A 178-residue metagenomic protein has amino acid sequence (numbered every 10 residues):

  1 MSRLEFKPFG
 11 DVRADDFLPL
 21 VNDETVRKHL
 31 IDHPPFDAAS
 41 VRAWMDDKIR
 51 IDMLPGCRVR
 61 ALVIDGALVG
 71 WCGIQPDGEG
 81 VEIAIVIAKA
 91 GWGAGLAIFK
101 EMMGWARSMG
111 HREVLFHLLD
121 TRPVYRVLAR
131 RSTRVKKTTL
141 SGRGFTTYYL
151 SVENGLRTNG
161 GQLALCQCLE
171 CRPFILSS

Functional and structural regions predicted by a protein language model:
M1-D15, P19-D23, C57-S178: Acyl-donor (CoA/ACP) binding surface of acyl/acetyltransferases
T25-D46: Conserved GNAT-fold acetyl-CoA-binding loop/helix
D47-I49, K136: Short, P/G- and charge-enriched loop/turn segments at secondary-structure junctions
R50-P55: Short loop/turn motifs at secondary-structure junctions and domain boundaries
